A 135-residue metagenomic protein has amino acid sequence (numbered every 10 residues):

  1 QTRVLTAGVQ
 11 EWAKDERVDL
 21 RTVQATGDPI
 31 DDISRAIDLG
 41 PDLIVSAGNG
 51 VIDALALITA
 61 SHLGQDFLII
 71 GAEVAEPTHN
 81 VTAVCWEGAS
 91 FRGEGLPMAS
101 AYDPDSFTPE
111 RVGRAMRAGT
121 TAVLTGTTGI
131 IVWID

Functional and structural regions predicted by a protein language model:
Q1, T22-V23, P41-D42, A101-E110: Second-shell loop/turn segments in exported
Q1-W12, V23-A25: Extracytoplasmic "Venus flytrap"
D19-D32, D135: Short beta->alpha junction loops
D28-P29, I44, G50-D53, E73-E76: Solvent-exposed loop/turn segments at secondary-structure junctions within structured extracellular/periplasmic domains
P29-D42: Short, well-structured alpha-helical segments in soluble
G40-N49, D66-I70, I131-I134: Periplasmic-binding protein-like
Q65-V112: Ser/Thr/Gly-rich flexible loops in soluble cytosolic domains mediating phosphotransfer, phosphorylation
L96-D135: An alpha-beta-alpha
